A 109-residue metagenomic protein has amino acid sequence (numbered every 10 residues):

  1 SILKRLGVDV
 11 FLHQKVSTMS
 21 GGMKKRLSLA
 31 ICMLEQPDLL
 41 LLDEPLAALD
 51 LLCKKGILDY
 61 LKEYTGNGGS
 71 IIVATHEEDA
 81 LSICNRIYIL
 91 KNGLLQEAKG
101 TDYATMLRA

Functional and structural regions predicted by a protein language model:
S1-F11: Conserved ABC ATPase "signature" region
K15-M19: Conserved ABC ATPase signature
L29: Hydrophobic anchor residue at the start of the ABC signature
L40-D43: Catalytic Walker B motif of ABC-type/P-loop ATPase nucleotide-binding domains
L46-A47: Short loop immediately C-terminal to the Walker-B catalytic DE motif in ABC-type ATPase nucleotide-binding domains
L51-C53: Helix N-cap at the start of a conserved alpha-helix in ABC-type nucleotide-binding domains
L94-A109: Conserved beta-strand-loop-alpha-helix hinge in the C-terminal portion of ABC ATPase nucleotide-binding domains
